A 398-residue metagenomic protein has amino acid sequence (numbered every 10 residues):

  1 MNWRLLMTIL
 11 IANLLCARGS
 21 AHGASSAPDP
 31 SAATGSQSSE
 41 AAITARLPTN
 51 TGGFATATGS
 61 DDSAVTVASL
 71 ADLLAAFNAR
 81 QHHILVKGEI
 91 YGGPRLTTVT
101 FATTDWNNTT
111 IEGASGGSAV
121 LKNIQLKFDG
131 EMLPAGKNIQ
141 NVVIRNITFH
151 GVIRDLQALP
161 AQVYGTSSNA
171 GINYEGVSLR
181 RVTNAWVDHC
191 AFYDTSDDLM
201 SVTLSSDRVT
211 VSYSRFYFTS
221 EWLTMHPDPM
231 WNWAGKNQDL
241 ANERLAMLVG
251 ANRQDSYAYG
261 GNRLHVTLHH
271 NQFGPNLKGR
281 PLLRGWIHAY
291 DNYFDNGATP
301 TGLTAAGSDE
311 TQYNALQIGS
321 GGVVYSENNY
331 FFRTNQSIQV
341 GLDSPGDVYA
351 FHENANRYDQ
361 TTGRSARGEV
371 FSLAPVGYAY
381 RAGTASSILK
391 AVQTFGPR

Functional and structural regions predicted by a protein language model:
M1-M7: Bacterial N-terminal signal peptides that target proteins for export
M7-T8, N13-L85, Y91-T97, R357-R398: Extracellular "leader-to-stem" segments immediately downstream of a signal peptide or signal-anchor in secreted/lumenal
L70, K87-E89, A114, I124 (+2 more regions): Active-site-proximal beta-strand/loop segments in catalytic clefts of secreted hydrolases
L74-Q81, Y91-E112, A119-R145, G151-V182: Extracellular beta-strand-rich solenoid/capping regions of secreted or surface-exposed proteins that bind or remodel
L96-T100, N123-A135, Q157-S178, D194-T203 (+4 more regions): Extracellular beta-strand/beta-solenoid scaffold signature
N107-N108, E112-G113, K137-I153, R181-D194 (+5 more regions): Right-handed parallel beta-helix
L282-R398: Extracellular beta-rich repeat passengers
